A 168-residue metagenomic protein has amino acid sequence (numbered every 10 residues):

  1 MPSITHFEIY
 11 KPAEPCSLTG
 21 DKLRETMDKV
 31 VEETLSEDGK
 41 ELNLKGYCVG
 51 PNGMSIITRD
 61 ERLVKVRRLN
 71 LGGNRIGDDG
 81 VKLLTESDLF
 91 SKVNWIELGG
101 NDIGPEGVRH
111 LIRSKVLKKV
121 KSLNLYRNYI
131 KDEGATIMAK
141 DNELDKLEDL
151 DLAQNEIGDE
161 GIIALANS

Functional and structural regions predicted by a protein language model:
M1-S55, R59: The feature captures the LRR N-terminal capping module
P2, C16, L35, R113 (+2 more regions): Intrinsically disordered, low-complexity segments enriched in Ser/Pro/Gly/Ala and basic residues
K22-E32, G50-R59, D78-E86, G104-R113 (+2 more regions): Leucine-rich repeat
E37, E61-V64, D88-S91, K115-K118 (+1 more regions): Inter-repeat linker/turn residues at the boundaries of leucine-rich repeats
E41-N43, K65-N70, K92-E97, K119-N124 (+1 more regions): Conserved LRR concave beta-strand detector
Y47, N74, L98-N101, L125-N128 (+1 more regions): Consensus "Asn ladder" position of solenoid repeat domains
K121, D132, K140-N142, E148-Q154 (+1 more regions): Solenoidal tandem-repeat scaffolds enriched in leucines and small polar residues
